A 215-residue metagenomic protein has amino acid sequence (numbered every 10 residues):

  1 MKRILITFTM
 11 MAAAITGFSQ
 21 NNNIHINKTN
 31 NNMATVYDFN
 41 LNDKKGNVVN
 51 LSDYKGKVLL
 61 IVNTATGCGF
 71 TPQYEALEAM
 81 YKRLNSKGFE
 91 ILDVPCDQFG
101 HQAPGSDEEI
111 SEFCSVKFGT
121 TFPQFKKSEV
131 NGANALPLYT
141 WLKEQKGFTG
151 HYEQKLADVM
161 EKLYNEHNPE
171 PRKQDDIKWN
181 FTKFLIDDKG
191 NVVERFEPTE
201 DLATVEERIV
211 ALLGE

Functional and structural regions predicted by a protein language model:
M1-H25, T29, M33: Bacterial Sec-dependent N-terminal signal peptides
N22-S52: N-terminal "domain-start" segment that seeds a small globular fold
D43, N63-G67: Amphipathic alpha-helical repeat scaffolds
K57-V58, T66-G67, T71-C96, C114-F118: Conserved helix-turn-beta segment immediately C-terminal to the redox Cys motif in thioredoxin-like folds
G88-G105, T121-G132: Thiol-based oxidoreductase modules, predominantly thioredoxin-like and allied folds used for disulfide exchange
G119-P198: Thiol/selenol-based redox catalytic cores and closely related redox-interacting motifs
E194-G214: Non-catalytic, surface beta->alpha helical segment in thiol-disulfide oxidoreductase systems
